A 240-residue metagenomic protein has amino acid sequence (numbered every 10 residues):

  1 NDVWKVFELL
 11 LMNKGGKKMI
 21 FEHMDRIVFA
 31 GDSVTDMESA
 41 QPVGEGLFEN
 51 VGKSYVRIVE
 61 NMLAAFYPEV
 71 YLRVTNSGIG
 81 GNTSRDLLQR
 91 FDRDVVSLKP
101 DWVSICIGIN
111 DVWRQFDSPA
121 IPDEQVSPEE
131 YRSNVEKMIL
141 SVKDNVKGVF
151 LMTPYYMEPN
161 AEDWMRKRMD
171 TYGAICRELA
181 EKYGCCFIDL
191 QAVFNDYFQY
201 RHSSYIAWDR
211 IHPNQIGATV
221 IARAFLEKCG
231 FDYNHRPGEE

Functional and structural regions predicted by a protein language model:
N1-K18: Short, Lys/Arg-enriched N-terminal segments with co-localized hydrophobic residues within the first ~10-30 amino acids
N13, K17-H23, S54-R73, N82-E240: Alpha-helical cap/lid subdomain in secreted, periplasmic, or secretory-pathway luminal O-acyl-processing enzymes
I20-E49: Short glycine-rich His-centered loop
V34-T35, I79-S84: Short active-site-proximal "capping" loops at secondary-structure junctions
N50, G78-I79: Conserved active-site regions of diverse hydrolases
